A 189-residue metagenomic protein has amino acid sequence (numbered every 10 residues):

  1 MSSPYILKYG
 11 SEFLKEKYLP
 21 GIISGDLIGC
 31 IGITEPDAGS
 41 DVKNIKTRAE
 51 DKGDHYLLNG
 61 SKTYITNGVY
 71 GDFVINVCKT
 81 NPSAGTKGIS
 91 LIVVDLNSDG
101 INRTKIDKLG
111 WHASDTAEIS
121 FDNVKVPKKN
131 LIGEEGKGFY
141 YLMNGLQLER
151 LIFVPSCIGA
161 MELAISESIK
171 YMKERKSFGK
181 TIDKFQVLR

Functional and structural regions predicted by a protein language model:
M1-F13, G39-V42: N-terminal glycine-rich flavin-associated loop
S11, G60, I92, F121 (+1 more regions): Residue-level signal for inorganic ion chemistry
Y18, I45, S61-T63, T104-D107: Short beta-alpha junctions and helix-cap segments that line functional grooves
I22, D37-S40, Y64-N67, T80-S83 (+1 more regions): Short Gly/Pro-enriched turn/cap motifs at secondary-structure boundaries
G25-I33: A short, Trp-centered hydrophobic/proline-enriched beta-strand micro-motif
T47-E50: A structural signal for short hydrophobic beta-strand segments in well-ordered beta-sheet cores
H55, N59-T104: A short core secondary-structure module
I101-R189: Glycine-rich beta->alpha junctions and the first turn(s) of the following alpha-helix
